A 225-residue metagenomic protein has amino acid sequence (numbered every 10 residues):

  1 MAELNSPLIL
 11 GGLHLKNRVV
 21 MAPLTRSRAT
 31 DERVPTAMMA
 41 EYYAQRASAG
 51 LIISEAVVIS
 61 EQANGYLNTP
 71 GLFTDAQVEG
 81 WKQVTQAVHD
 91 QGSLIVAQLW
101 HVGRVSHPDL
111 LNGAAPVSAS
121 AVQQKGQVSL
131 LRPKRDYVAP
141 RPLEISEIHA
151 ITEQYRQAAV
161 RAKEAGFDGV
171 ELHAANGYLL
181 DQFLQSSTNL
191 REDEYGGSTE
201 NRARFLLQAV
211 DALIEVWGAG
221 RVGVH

Functional and structural regions predicted by a protein language model:
M1-P23, A47, V88: N-terminal amphipathic alpha-helix/helix-capping segment at the start of soluble metabolic enzymes
R18, A56-N112, I145, A150: Acidic/aromatic-lined carbohydrate-recognition and catalytic surfaces of CAZymes acting on diverse glycans
R18-V20, L51-I53, L94-V96, G169-E171 (+1 more regions): Structural preference for beta-strand elements that scaffold enzyme active sites
M21, R46, V88, A97 (+3 more regions): Conserved, mostly hydrophobic/aromatic
L24-A37, Y66-T74, R104-P108, K134-Q154 (+1 more regions): Active-site mouth loops of central-metabolism enzymes
M39-S60, A165-G169: Catalytic domains of carbohydrate-active enzymes, especially glycoside hydrolases
T69-V96, S187-R221: Alpha-helix-loop-beta-strand connector modules within alpha/beta enzyme cores
Q86, W100-R161, A165: Non-globular sequence segments
